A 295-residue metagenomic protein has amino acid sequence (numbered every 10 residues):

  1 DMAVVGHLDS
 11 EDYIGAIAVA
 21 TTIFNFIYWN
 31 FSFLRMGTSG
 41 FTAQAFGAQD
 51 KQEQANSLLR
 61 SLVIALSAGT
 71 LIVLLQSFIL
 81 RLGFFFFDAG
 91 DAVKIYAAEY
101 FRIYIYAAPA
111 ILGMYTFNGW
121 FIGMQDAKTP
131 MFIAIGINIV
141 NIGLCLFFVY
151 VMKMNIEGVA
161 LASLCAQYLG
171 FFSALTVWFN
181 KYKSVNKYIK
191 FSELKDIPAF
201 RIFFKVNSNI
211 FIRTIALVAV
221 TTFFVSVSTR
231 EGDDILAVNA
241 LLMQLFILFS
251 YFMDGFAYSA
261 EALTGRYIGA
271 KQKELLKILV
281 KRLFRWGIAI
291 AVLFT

Functional and structural regions predicted by a protein language model:
D1-G15, F84-D91, F147-M154, I215-L248 (+1 more regions): Helix-terminus/linker motif at the lipid-water interface of multi-pass membrane proteins
M2-A3, G40, R81-L82, G119 (+8 more regions): Transmembrane alpha-helix boundary and packing residues in multipass membrane permease domains and related
I14-V73, I111-P130, V225, V238-T295: Small-residue-rich hydrophobic transmembrane alpha-helices
T42-P109, V151-S208, T264-T295: Short alpha-helical transmembrane segments in multi-pass integral membrane proteins
F101, I105, K128-I135, S173-T176 (+4 more regions): Hydrophobic faces of transmembrane alpha-helices in multi-pass small-molecule transporters and flippases across diverse
F117-Q125, C145-E157: Membrane-water interface regions at transmembrane-helix termini and the short interhelical loops of multi-pass membrane
